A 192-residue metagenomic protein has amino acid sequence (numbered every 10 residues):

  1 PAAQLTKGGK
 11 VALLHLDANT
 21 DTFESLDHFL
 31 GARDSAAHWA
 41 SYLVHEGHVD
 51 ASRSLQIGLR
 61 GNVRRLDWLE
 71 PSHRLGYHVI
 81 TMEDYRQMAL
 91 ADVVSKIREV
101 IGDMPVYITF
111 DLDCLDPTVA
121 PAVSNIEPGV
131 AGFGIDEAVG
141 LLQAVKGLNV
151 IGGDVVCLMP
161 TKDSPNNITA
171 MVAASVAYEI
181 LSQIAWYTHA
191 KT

Functional and structural regions predicted by a protein language model:
P1-T192: Conserved alpha-helical scaffold segments that buttress catalytic/binding sites
